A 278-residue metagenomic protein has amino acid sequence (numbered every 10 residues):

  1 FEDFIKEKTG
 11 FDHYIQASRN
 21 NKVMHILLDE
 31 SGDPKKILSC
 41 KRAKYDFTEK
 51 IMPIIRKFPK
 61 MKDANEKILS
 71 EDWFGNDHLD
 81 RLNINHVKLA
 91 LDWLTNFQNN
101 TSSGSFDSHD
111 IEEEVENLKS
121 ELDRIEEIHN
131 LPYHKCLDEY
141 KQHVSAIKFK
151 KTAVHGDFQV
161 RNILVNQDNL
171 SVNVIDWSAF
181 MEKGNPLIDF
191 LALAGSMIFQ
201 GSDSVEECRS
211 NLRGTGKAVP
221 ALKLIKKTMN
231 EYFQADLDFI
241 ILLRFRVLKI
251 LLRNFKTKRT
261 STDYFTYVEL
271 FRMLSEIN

Functional and structural regions predicted by a protein language model:
F1-Q16: Juxta-kinase regulatory segment immediately upstream of eukaryotic protein kinase catalytic domains
N20-E49, D72: ATP-binding glycine-rich loop module of kinase domains
M24-L27, Q142-I188: Active-site acidic catalytic loop and adjacent metal/ATP-binding pocket of ATP-dependent phosphoryl transfer enzymes
P34, L69, L170-V172: Hydrophobic residues embedded in beta-strands of well-ordered beta-sheets
D46-D63, D77-L118, Y133-A153, R161: Conserved kinase catalytic-core helix
I68-N76: Conserved short submotifs of the Hanks-type protein kinase catalytic core that shape the nucleotide-binding pocket
D168-T215: Active-site Asp-x-Gly
A192-G195, R209-N278: Helix-rich C-terminal or lid/interface subdomains of diverse kinases
